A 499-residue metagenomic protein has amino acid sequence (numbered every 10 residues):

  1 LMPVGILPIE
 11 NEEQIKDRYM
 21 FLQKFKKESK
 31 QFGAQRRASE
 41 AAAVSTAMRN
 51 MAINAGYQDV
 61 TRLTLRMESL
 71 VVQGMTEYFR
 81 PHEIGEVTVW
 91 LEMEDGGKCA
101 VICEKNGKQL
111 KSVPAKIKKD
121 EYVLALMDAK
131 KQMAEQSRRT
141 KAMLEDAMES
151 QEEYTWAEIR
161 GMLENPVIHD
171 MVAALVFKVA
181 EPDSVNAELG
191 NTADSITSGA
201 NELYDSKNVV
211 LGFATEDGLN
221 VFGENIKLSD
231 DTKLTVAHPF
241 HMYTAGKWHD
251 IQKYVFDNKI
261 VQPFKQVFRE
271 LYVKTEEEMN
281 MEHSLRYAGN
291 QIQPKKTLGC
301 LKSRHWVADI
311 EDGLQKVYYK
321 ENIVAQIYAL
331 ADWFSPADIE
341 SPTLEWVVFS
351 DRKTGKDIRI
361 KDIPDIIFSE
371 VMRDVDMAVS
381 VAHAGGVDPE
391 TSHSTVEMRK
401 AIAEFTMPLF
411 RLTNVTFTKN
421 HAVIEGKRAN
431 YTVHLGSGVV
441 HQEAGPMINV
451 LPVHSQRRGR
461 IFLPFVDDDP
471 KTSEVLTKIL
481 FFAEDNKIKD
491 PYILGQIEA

Functional and structural regions predicted by a protein language model:
L1-P8, E12, K16-A499: Non-catalytic terminal/accessory regions
